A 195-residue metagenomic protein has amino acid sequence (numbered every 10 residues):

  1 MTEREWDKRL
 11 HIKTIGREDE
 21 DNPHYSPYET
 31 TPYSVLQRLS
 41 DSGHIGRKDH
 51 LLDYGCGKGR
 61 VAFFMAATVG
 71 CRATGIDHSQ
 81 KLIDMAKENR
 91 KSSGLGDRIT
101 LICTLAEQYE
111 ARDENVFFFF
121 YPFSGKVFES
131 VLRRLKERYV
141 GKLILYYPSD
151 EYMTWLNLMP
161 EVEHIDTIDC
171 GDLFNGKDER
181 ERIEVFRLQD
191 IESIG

Functional and structural regions predicted by a protein language model:
M1-G46: S-adenosyl-L-methionine
K48-G55: Conserved class I S-adenosyl-L-methionine
G59-F63: Glycine-rich SAM-binding Motif I of class I
R72-D77: Conserved SAM-binding motif I beta-strand of class I
A86-K87: Conserved SAM-binding loop
L95-T104: Conserved SAM-binding strand-loop segment of SAM-dependent methyltransferases
V116-V127: A short SAM/SAH-binding and catalytic strip from SAM-dependent methyltransferases
K126-V185: C-terminal substrate-binding/active-site "lid" region of AdoMet-derived donor-dependent transferases
